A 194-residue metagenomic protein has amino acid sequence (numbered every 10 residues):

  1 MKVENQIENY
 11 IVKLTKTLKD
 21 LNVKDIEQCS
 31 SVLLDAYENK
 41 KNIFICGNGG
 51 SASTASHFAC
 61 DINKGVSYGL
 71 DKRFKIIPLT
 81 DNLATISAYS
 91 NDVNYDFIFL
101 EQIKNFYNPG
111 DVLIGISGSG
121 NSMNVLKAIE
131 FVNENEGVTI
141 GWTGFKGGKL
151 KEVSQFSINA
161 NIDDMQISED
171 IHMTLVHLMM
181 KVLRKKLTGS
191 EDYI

Functional and structural regions predicted by a protein language model:
M1-L21: Generic N-terminal amphipathic, Lys/Arg-enriched alpha-helix
I7, I26-C29, A55: Hydrophobic packing residues in well-ordered alpha-helices of helical domains and bundles
T17, N39-K40, V153: Structured helix-beta-strand junction loops
L21-N39: A short, well-structured juxtamembrane/interface segment
K41-N42, S51: Glycine-rich phosphate/diphosphate-binding loops and the adjacent beta-loop-alpha structural elements that coordinate
I43-F44, T139: Hydrophobic beta-strand scaffold residues
S51-Y193: Glycine-rich phosphate-binding loops that contact phosphosugars or nucleotide phosphates
